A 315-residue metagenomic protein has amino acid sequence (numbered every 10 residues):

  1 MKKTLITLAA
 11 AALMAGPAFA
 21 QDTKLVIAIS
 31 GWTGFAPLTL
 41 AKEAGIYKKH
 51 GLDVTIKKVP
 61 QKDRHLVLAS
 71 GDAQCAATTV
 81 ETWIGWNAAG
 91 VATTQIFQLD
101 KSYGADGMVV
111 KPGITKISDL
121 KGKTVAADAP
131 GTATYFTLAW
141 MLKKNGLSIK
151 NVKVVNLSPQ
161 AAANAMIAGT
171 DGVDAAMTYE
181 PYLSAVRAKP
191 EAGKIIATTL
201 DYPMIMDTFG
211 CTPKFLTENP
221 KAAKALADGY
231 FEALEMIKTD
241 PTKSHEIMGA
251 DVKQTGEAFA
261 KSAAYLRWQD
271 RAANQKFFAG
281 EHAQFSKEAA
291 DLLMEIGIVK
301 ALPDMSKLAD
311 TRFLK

Functional and structural regions predicted by a protein language model:
M1-T4: Positively charged n-region of N-terminal signal peptides that target proteins for export
T7-A15: Bacterial N-terminal signal peptides
G16-A20: Sec/Tat signal peptide C-region and signal peptidase I cleavage site
Q21-P159, D174-E180, I195-I196, P203: Short, glycine-/small- and polar/acidic-enriched structural segments that line small-molecule recognition paths
E81-T82, V155, A161-V252: Pocket-lining segment of extracytoplasmic ligand-binding domains
T217-I298: Secondary-structure end/capping motifs
K287-K315: Conserved C-terminal helix/tail region of periplasmic/extracytoplasmic solute-binding proteins
